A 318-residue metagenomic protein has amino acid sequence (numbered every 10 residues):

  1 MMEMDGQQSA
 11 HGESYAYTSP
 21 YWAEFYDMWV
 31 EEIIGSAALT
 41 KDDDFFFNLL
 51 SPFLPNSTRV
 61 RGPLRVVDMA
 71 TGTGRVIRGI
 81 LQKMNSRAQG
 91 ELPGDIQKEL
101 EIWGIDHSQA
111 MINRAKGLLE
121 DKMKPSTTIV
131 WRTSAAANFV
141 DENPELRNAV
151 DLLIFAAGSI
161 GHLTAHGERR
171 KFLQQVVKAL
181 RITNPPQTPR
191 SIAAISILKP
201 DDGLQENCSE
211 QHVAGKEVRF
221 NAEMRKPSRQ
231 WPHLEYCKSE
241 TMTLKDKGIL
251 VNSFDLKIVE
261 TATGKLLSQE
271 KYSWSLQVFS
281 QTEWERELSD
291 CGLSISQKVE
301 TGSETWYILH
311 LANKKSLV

Functional and structural regions predicted by a protein language model:
M2-R65, R75, G79, K83: Conserved class I S-adenosyl-L-methionine
A70-G74: Class I SAM-dependent methyltransferase "Motif I" SAM/SAH-binding loop
R75-F139: Class I SAM-dependent methyltransferase SAM/SAH-binding core
E142-L152: A short acidic, Gly/Pro-enriched loop at the edge of an enzyme's catalytic core that lines a small-molecule cofactor
V150-E168: A short SAM/SAH-binding and catalytic strip from SAM-dependent methyltransferases
R170-P189: A short glycine-rich, Lys/Arg-flanked "PGG" loop and its adjoining helix->strand segment in the class I
S191-E283: SAM-dependent methyltransferase
W274-V318: C-terminal lobe and adjacent flexible extensions of AdoMet/dcAdoMet transferase-like proteins
